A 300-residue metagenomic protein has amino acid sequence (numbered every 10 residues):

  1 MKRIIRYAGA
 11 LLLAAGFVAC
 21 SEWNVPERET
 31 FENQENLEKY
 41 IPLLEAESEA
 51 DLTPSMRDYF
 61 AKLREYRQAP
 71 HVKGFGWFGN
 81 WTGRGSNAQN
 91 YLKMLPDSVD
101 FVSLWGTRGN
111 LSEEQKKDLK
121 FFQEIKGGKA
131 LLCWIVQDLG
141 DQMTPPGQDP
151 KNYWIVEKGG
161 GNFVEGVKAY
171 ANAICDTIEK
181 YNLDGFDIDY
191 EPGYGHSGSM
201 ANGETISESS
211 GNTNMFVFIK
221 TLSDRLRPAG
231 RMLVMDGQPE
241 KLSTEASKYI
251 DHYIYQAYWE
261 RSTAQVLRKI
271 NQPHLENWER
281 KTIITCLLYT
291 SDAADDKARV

Functional and structural regions predicted by a protein language model:
K2-Y59, L63: Bacterial Sec-dependent N-terminal signal peptides
Y59-F60, H71-W134: N-terminal carbohydrate-binding/catalytic regions of secreted carbohydrate-active enzymes
W81-L95, V167-T177, P239-S243: Short, acidic/polar
T107, L111-N202: Substrate-binding cleft of extracellular glycoside hydrolase catalytic domains
D118, K126-G128, C133, S262-L288: Glycoside hydrolase catalytic-domain groove-lining segments
I219-L242, I283: Aromatic-lined carbohydrate-recognition surfaces of secreted/lumenal glycan-active proteins
K241-Q265: Aromatic- and acid-rich polysaccharide-binding/catalytic face of secreted or lumenal carbohydrate-active enzymes
Y289-A298: Conserved small/polar residues in nucleotide/adenosyl-binding loops
